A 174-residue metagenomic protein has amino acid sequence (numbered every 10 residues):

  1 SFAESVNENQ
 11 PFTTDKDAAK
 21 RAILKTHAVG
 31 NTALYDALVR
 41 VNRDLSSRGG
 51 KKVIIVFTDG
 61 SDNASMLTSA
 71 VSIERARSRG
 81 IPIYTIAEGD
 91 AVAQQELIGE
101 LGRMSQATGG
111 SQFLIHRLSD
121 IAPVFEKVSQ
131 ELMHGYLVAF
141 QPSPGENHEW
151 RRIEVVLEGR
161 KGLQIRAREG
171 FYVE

Functional and structural regions predicted by a protein language model:
S1-E174: Scaffold/interface architecture of coatomer-like assemblies
